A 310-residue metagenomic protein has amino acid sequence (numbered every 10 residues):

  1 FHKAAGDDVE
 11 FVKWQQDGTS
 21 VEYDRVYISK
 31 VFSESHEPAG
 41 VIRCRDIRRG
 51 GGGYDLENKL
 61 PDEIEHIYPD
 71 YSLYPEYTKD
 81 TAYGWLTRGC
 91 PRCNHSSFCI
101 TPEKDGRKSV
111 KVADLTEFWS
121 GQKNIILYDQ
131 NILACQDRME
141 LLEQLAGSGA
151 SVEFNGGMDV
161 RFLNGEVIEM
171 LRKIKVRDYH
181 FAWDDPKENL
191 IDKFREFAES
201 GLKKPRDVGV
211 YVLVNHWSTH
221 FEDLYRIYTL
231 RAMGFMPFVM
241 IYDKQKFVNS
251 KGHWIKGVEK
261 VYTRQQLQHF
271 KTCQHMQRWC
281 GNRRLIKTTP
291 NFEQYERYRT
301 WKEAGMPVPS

Functional and structural regions predicted by a protein language model:
F1-A5, T78-E117: Canonical Radical SAM [4Fe-4S] cluster-binding loop centered on the CxxxCxxC motif and its immediate flanking residues
F1-R49, Y54-L56: A short, structured N-terminal alpha-helical element that caps or precedes a catalytic domain
K3, A146, R231-A232: Anion (oxyanion) recognition and catalysis
V26, P38-A39, L56-E65, H95 (+3 more regions): Short, charged, surface-exposed secondary-structure boundary motifs
Y27-V31, I100-F197, R206-H216, M236-M240: Core AdoMet radical
I42-G50, A150, K204-R206, F235: A short helix->loop->beta-strand "cap" motif at the edges of active sites that frequently abuts
I47-Y74: Ser/Thr/Gly-rich flexible loops in soluble cytosolic domains mediating phosphotransfer, phosphorylation
K173, R177-H180, K187-S310: A structural motif corresponding to the C-terminal lobe/cap of the Radical SAM core domain
